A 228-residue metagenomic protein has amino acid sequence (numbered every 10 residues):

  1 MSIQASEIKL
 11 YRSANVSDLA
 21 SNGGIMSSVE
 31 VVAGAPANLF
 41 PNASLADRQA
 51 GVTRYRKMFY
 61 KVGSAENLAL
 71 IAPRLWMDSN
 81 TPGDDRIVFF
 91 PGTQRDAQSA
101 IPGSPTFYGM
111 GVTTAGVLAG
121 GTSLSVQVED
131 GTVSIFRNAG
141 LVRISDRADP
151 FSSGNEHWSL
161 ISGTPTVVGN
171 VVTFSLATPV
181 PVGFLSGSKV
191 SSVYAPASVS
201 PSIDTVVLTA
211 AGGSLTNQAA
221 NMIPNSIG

Functional and structural regions predicted by a protein language model:
M1-A50: Low-complexity, acidic Ser/Thr/Pro/Gly-rich terminal tails and inter-domain linkers that flank the onset of structured
S6, R56, P73-L75: Hydrophobic residues positioned within well-ordered beta-strands of beta-sheet architectures
A14, L19-S21, P36, G83-G92 (+1 more regions): Subset of Sec-pathway N-terminal targeting signals
G51-E66: Short beta-strand elements of extracellular/lumenal beta-sandwich folds
R54, L141-V142, V190: Generic structural signal for buried aliphatic residues
K61-G63, D78, E129, A177: Solvent-exposed residues in well-ordered beta-strands and their adjoining turns, especially edge/terminal strands
L68-G83, P91-Q94, L141-R147: Short acidic, flexible loop segments centered on an aromatic residue
A97-S186, A195-G228: Autoprocessing Asn-cyclization modules and mimics
